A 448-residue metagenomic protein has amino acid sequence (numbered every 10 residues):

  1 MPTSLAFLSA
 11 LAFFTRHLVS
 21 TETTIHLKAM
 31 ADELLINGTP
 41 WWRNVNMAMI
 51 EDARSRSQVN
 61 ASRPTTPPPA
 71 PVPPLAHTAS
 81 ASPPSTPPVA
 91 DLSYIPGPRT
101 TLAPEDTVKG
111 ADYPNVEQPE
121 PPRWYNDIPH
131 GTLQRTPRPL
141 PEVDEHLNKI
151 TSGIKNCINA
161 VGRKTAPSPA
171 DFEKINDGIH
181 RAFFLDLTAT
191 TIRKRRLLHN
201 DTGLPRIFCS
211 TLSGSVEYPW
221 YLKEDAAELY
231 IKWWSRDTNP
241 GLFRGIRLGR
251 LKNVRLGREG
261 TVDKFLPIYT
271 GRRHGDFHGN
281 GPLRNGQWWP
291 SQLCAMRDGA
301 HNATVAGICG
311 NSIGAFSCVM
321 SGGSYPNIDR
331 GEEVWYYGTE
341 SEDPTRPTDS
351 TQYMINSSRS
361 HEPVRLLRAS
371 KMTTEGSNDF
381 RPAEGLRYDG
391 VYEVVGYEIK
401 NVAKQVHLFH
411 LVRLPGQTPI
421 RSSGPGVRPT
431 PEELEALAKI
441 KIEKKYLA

Functional and structural regions predicted by a protein language model:
M1, G338-E342, R428: A signal for specific C-terminal beta-sheet/loop modules enriched in small/flexible residues with GP/PG/PP motifs
M1-R138, E432-A448: Ser/Thr-rich, low-complexity intrinsically disordered regulatory regions
A6-S9, F13, I25, Y336-T339 (+3 more regions): Generic ordered-secondary-structure signal
H17-S20, L185, S324, S360-L366 (+3 more regions): Short amphipathic alpha-helical interaction elements and helix-loop-helix interfaces that mediate dimerization
P96-R387: Acidic, glycine-rich low-complexity segments with interspersed aromatic residues
S377-L447: Compact mixed alphabeta submodule
